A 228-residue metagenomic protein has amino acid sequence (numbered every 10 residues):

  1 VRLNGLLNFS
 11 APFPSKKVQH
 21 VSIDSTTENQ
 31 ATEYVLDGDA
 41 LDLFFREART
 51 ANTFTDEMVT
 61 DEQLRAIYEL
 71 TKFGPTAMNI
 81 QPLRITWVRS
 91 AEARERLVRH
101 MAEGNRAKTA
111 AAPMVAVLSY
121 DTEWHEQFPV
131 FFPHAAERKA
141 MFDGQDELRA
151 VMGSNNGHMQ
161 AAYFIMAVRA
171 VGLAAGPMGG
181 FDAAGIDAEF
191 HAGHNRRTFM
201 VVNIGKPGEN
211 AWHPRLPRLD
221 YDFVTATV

Functional and structural regions predicted by a protein language model:
L6-F9, F13-V228: Acidic, surface-exposed loops and disordered segments
